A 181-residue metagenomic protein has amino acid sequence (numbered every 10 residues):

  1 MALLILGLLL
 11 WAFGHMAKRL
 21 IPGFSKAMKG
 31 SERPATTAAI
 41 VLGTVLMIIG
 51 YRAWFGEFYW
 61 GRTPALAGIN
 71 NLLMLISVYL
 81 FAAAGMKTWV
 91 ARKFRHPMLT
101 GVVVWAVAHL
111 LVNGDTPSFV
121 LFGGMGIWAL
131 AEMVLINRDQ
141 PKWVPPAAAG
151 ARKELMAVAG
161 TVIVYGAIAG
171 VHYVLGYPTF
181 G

Functional and structural regions predicted by a protein language model:
M1-R95, T100-G181: Membrane-anchoring alpha-helices and their flanking helix-loop junctions
